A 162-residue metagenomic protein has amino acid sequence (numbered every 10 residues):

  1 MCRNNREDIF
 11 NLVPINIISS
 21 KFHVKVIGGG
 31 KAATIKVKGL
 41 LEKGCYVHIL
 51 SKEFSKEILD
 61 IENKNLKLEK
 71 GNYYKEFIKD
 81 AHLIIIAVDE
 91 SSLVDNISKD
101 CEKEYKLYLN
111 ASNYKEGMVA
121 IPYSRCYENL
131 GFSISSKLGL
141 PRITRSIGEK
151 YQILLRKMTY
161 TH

Functional and structural regions predicted by a protein language model:
C2-S19, P122: A short, basic/flexible loop-to-alpha-helix module at the beginning of a structural domain
L12-K38, S51, I143, H162: Glycine-rich adenosine-cofactor-binding loop
G30-A32, S92, L138: Residue-level detector of alpha-helix initiation sites
I35, K43-I61: NAD(P)-binding Rossmann-fold cofactor-contacting core
N65-K67: Short, conserved active-site loop motifs that form the nucleotide-linked donor/cofactor pocket
G71-K75: Conserved SAM/SAH-binding loop
L83-A87, V94-A120: ADP-ribose/adenylate-binding Rossmann-like module
R125-H162: Adenosine-phosphate binding glycine-rich loop
